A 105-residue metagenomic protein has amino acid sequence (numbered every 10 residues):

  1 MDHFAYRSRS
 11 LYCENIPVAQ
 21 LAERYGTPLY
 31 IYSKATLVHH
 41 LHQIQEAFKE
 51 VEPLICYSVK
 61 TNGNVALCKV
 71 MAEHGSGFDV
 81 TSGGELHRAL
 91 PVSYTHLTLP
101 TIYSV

Functional and structural regions predicted by a protein language model:
M1-L97: A charged N-terminal "starter" segment
H96-V105: Single conserved hydrophobic/aromatic residue that forms the stacking wall/gate of nucleotide- or nucleobase-binding
